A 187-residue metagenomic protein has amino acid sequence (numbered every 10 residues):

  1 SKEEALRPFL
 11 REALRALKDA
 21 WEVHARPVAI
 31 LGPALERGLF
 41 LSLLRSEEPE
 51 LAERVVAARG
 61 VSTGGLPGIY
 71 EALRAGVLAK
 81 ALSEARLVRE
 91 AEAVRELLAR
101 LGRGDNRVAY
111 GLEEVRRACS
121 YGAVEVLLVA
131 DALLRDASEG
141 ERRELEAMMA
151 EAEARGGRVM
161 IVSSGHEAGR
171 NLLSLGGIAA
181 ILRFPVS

Functional and structural regions predicted by a protein language model:
S1-S187: Terminal alpha-helical anchor/extension segments at protein ends
